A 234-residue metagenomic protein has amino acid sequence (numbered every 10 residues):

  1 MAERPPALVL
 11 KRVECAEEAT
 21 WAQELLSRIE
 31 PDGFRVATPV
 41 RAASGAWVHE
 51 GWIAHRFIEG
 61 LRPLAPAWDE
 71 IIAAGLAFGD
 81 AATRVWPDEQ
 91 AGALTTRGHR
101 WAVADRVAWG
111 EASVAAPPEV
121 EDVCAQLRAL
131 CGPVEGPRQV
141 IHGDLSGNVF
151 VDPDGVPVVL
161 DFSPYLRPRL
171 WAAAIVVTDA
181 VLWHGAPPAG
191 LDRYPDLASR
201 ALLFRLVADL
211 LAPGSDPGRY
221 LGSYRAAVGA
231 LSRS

Functional and structural regions predicted by a protein language model:
M1-P5, V9-L10, P39, A125-R169: Active-site acidic catalytic loop and adjacent metal/ATP-binding pocket of ATP-dependent phosphoryl transfer enzymes
K11-G51, G60-A81: A conserved alpha-helical element in kinase catalytic cores
L26, G60-T96, E121-P133: Conserved kinase catalytic-core helix
R56: Conserved Hanks-type protein kinase catalytic core
A91-D152: Hydrophobic, aromatic-enriched interface-forming segments
G110, L210-S234: ATP/Mg2+ or Mg2+-diphosphate-binding catalytic cores that bind nucleotide phosphates or diphosphates via glycine-rich
D152-D196: Active-site Asp-x-Gly
A174-V177, L197-D209: Short, hydrophobic/amphipathic alpha-helical patches that form generic packing surfaces within helical domains
